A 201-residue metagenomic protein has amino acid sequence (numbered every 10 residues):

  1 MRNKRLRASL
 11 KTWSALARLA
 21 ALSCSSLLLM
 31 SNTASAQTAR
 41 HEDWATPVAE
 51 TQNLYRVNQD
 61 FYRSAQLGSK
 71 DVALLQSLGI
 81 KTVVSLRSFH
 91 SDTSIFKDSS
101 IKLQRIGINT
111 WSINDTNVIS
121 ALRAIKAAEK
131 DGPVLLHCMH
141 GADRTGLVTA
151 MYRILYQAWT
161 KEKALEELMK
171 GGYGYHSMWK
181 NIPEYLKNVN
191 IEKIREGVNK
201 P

Functional and structural regions predicted by a protein language model:
R2, L19-V134, L147-P201: Cys-dependent protein tyrosine phosphatase-like superfamily
N3-A21: Bacterial N-terminal signal peptides that target proteins for export
C138: Short cysteine clusters
